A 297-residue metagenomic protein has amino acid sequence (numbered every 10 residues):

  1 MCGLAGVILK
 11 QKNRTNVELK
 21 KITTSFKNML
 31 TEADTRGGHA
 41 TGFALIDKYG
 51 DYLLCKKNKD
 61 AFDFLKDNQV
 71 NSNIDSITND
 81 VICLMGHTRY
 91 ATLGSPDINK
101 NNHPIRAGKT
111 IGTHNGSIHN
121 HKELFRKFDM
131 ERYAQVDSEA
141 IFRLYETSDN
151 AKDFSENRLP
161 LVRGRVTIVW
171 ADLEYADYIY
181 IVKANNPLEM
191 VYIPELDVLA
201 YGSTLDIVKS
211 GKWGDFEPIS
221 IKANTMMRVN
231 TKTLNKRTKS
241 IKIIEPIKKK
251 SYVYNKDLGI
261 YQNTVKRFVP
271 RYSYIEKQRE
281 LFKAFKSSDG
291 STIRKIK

Functional and structural regions predicted by a protein language model:
M1-K297: Conserved short alpha-helical segments that host acidic/polar catalytic motifs at enzyme active sites
